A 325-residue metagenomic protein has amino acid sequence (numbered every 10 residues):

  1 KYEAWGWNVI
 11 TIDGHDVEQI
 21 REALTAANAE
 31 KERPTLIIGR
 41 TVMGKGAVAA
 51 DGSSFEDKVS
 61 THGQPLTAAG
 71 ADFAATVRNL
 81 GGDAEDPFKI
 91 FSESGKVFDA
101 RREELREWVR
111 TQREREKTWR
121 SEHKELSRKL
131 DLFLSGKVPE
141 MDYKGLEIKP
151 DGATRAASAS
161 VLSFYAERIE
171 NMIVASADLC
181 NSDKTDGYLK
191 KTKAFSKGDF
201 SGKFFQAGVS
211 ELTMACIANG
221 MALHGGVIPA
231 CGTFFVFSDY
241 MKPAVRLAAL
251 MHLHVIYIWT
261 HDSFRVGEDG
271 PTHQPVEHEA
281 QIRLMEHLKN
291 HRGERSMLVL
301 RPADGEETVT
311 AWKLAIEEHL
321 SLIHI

Functional and structural regions predicted by a protein language model:
K1-G95, G270, H278, L284 (+1 more regions): Glycine-rich ThDP/TPP pyrophosphate-binding loop and its adjacent helix/strand module within ThDP-dependent enzymes
T11, G95-K96, A100-I323: Thiamine diphosphate
